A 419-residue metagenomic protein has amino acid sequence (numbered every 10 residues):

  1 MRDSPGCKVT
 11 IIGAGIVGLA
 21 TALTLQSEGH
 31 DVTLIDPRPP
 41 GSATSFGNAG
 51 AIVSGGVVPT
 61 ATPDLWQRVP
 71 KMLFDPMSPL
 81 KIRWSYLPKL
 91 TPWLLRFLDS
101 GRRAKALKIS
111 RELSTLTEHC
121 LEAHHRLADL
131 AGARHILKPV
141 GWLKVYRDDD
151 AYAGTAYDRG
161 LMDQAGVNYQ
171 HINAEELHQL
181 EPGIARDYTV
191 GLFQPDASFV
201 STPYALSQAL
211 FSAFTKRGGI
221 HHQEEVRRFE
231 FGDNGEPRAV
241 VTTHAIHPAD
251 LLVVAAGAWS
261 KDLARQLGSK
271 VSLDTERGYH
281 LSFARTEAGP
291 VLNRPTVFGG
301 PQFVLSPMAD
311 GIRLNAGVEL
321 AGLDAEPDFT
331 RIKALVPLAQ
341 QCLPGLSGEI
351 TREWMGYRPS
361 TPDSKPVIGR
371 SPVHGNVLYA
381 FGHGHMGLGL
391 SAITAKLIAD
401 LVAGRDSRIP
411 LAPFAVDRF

Functional and structural regions predicted by a protein language model:
P5-C7, T242-L251: Core beta-strand elements of the Rossmann-like FAD/NAD(P) dinucleotide-binding domain in flavoenzyme oxidoreductases
C7-T33: N-terminal Rossmann-like FAD-binding beta1-loop-alpha1 element of flavoenzymes
S27-F46: Glycine-rich FAD pyrophosphate-binding loop
G50-A51, G56, T60-S100, R228-F231 (+2 more regions): Active-site substrate-recognition segment that forms the wall of the catalytic cavity or substrate channel
T91-S212: Rossmann-like flavin
H171, G232, V367, S371-F419: C-terminal lid/capping helical subdomain adjacent to the catalytic/cofactor pocket in oxidative enzymes
I172-E176, L180, H222-R238: A conserved short coil-to-beta-strand element within the FAD-binding core of flavoproteins
